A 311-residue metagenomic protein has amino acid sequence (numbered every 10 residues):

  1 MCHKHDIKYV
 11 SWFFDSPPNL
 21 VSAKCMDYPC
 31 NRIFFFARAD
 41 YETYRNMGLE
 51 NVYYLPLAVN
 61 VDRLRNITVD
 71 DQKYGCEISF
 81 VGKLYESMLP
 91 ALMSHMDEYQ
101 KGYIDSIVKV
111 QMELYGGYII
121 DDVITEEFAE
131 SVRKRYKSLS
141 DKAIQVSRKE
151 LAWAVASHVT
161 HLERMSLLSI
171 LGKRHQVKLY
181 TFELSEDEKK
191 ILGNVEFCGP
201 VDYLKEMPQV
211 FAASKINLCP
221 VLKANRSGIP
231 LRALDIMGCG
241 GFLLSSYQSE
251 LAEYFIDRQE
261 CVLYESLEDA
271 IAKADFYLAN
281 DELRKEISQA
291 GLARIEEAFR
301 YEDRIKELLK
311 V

Functional and structural regions predicted by a protein language model:
M1-H5, K149-W153, V177, Y301 (+1 more regions): N-terminal pre-catalytic "stem/leader" segment of glycosyltransferase-like enzymes
C2-F14, L49, M93-I107, S166 (+1 more regions): A short, gly/pro- and small-residue-rich
C2-K4, C25-Y28, D71-K73, L171-G172: Short, conserved loop/helix-junction motifs that constitute active-site signature segments in enzyme catalytic cores
C2-S16, R32-F35, L57, S79: Active-site proximal beta-strand in glycosyltransferases
P17-P29: Glycine-rich, charge-decorated loop segments at or immediately adjacent to ligand/cofactor-binding or catalytic sites
M26-C30, R38, E42-E50, L55 (+2 more regions): Catalytic binding pocket for nucleotide-activated donors in carbohydrate/polymer assembly enzymes
C30-D40, K73-V81: A polyampholytic, Gly/Pro-enriched intrinsically disordered region
M47-N51, P56-N225, Q248-S249: Nucleotide-sugar donor-binding catalytic core of glycosyltransferases
